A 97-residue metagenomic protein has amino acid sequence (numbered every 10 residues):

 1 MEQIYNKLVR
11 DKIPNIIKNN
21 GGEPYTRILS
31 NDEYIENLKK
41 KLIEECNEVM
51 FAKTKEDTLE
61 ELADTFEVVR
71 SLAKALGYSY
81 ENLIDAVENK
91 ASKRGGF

Functional and structural regions predicted by a protein language model:
M1-F97: Flexible "arm" and connector segments at domain edges
